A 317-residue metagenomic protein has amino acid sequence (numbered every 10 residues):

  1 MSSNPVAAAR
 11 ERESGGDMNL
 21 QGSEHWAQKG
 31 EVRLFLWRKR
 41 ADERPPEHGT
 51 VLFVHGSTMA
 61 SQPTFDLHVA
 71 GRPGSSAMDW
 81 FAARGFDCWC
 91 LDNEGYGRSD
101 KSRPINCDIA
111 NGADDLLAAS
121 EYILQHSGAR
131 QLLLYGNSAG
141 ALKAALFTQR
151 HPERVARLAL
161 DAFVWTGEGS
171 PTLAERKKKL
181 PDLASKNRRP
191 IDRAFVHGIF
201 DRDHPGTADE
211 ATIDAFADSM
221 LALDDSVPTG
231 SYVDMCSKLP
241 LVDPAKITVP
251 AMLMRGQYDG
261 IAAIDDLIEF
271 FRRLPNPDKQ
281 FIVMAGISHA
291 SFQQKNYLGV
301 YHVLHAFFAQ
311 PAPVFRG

Functional and structural regions predicted by a protein language model:
E13-R44: N-terminal cap/lid segment of alpha/beta-hydrolase-fold proteins
E43-W89: Short, surface-exposed "cap/lid" segments of acyl-processing enzymes
Q62-P63, W89-C107, H289: Glycine-rich "HGGG/HGxG" loop immediately N-terminal to the catalytic nucleophile of the alpha/beta-hydrolase
A113-Q131: Conserved acidic catalytic loop of the alpha/beta-hydrolase fold
R130-Y135, A139-T166: Conserved hydrolase catalytic core segment
L173-M254, R273: Alpha/beta-hydrolase
G260-D266: Conserved alpha/beta-hydrolase "acid-adjacent" motif
I287-L298: Catalytic histidine-centered segment of alpha/beta-hydrolase-like enzymes
